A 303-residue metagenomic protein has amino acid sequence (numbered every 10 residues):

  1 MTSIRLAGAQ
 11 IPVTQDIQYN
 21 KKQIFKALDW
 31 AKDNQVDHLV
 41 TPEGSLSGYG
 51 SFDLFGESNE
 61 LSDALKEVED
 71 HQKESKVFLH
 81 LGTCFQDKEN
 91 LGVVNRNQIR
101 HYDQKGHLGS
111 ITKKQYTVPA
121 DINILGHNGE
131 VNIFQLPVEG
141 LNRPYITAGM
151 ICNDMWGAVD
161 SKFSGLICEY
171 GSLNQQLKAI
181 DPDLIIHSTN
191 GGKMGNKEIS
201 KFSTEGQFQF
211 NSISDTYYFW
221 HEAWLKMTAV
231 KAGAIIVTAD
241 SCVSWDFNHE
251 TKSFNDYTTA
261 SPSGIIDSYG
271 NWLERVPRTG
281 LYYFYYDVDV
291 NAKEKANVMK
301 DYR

Functional and structural regions predicted by a protein language model:
T2-T14: Short beta-strand segments enriched in small/hydrophobic residues
L6, N20, A31-E57, L79-H80 (+5 more regions): Active-site beta-strand/loop signature of hydrolases that rely on acidic residues for catalysis
P12, P42, Q115, S188 (+1 more regions): Conserved residues at the C-terminal ends of beta-strands
V13, G44-G48, Q86: Short active-site-proximal "capping" loops at secondary-structure junctions
K22-Q35, E67-E74: A short, N-terminal amphipathic alpha-helix
L61-L81, W156, D160-Y282: CN hydrolase (nitrilase-like) catalytic-core segments centered on the catalytic cysteine and neighboring Lys/Glu
L81-T83, N97-H101, N132-F134, S261-I265 (+1 more regions): Short beta-strand scaffold segments in enzyme catalytic cores
D87-K201, I213-Y217, A223, T279 (+1 more regions): Active-site catalytic loop in hydrolytic enzyme cores
